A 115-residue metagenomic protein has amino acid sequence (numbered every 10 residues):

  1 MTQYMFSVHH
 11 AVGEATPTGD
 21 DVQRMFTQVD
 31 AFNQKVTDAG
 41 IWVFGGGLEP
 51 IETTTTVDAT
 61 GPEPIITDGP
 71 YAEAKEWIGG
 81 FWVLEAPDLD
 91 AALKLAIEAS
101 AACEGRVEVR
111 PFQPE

Functional and structural regions predicted by a protein language model:
M1-E115: Conserved, structured core segments of small domains
